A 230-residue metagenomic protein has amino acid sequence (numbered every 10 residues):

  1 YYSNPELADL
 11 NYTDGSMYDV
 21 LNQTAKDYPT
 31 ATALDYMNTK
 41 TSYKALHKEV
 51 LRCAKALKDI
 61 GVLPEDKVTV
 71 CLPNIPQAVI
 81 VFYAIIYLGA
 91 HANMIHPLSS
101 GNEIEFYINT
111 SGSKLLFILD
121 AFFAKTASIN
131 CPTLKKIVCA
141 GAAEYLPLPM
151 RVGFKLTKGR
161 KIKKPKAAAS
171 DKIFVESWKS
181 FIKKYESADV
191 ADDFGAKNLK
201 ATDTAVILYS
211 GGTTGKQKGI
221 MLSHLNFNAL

Functional and structural regions predicted by a protein language model:
Y1-D14: Flexible, non-catalytic linker and terminal segments flanking ANL/adenylate-forming cores
Y12-T13, N22, T30-I75, V79-Y83 (+1 more regions): Conserved AMP-binding/adenylate-forming core of the ANL superfamily
S42-K44, N198, A205-A229: Conserved AMP-binding A3 loop
K44, I60, D66, N102 (+4 more regions): Structural detector for helix-capping/boundary residues
I60, Y87-S180: Structural core segment of the AMP-binding/adenylate-forming
V68, I85, L116, T204 (+1 more regions): Conserved S/T- and glycine-rich ATP-binding loop of Class I adenylate-forming
A78-I86, A92, F227: Short hydrophobic alpha-helical segments of the AMP-binding
R160, K164-Y209, K216: Conserved pre-ATP/AMP-binding loop-to-beta segment of ANL
